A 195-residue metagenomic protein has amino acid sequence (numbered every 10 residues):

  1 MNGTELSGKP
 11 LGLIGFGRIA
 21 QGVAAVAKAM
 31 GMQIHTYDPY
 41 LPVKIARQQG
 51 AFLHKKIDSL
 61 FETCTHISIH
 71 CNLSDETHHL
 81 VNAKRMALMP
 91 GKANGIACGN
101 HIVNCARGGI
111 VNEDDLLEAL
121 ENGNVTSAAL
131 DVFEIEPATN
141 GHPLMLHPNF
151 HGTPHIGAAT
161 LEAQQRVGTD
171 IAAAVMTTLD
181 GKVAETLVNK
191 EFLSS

Functional and structural regions predicted by a protein language model:
M1-G22: Glycine-rich NAD(P)-binding loop of Rossmann-like domains
N2, A87, E134-S195: C-terminal helix-to-coil terminal segments
V23, C64, L120, I171 (+1 more regions): Hydrophobic "lid"/C-terminal helical patch of Rossmann-like NAD(P)-dependent dehydrogenase/epimerase domains
V26-A27: Aromatic pocket-lining residues of Rossmann-like dinucleotide-binding sites
I34-T36, A129: Short beta-strand "acidic-cap" motif of Rossmann-like dinucleotide-binding folds
L41-P143: Rossmann-like adenosine-cofactor binding region
